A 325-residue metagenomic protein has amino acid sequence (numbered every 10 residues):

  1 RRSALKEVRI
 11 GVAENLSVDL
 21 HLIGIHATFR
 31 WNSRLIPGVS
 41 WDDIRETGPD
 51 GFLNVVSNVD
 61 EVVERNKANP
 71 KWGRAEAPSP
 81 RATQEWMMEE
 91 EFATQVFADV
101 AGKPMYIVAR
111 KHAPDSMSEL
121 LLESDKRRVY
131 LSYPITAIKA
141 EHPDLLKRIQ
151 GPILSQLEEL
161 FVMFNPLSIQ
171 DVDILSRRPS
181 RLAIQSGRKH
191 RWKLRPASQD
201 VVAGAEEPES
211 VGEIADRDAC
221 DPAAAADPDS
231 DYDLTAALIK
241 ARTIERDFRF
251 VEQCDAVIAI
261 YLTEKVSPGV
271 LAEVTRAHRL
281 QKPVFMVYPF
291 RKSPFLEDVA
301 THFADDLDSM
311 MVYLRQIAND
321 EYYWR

Functional and structural regions predicted by a protein language model:
R2-E46, V266: Glycine-rich phosphate-binding loop used to anchor ATP phosphates in small-molecule kinases, encompassing both
L16, F29-S33, R45-R325: Conserved catalytic or regulatory cores that recognize and/or transform ribose-phosphate-containing ligands
